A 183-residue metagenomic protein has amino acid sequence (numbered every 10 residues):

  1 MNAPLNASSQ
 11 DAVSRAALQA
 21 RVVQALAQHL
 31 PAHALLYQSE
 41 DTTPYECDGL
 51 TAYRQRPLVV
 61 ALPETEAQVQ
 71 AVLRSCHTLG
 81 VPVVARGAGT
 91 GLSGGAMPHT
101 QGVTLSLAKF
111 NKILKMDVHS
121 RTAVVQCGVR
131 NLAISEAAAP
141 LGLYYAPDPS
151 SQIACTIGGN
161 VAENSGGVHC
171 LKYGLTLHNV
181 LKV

Functional and structural regions predicted by a protein language model:
M1-G49, T78-V81: N-terminal accessory segments
L26, A52-V83, Q101, L107-P149 (+2 more regions): N-terminal glycine-rich flavin-associated loop
R86: Conserved PLP cofactor-binding pocket of PLP-dependent enzymes
G94: Conserved N-terminal phosphate-binding loop of PLP-dependent enzymes in the Aspartate aminotransferase
A154-T156: Beta-rich nucleic-acid/ligand-interaction surfaces
